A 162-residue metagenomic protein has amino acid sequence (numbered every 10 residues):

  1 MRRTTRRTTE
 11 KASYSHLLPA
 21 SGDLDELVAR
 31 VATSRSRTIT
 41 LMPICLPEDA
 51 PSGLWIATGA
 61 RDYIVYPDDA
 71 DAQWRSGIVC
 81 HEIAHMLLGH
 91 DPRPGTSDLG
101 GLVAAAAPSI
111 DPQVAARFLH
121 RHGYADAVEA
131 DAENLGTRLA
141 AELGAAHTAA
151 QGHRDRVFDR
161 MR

Functional and structural regions predicted by a protein language model:
M1-T33, P92-R162: Metalloprotease/metallohydrolase-associated module, dominated by Zn2+-dependent proteases
M1-T4, A70-A72, H81-I83, R154: A broad, low-amplitude sensor of folded, mature protein cores
L27, R75-V79, I83, G95: Amphipathic alpha-helical interface surfaces
V28, T33-C45: A general "mature secreted/periplasmic domain" signal
T40-S76, I83-G89: Active-site scaffold of zinc-dependent metalloenzymes
P43, P51-G53, I78, G95 (+2 more regions): Generic alpha-helix signal with a bias toward terminal, lower-confidence helices and secondary-structure junctions
V65, V79-E82, Y124, M161: Aromatic-enriched hydrophobic runs in primary sequence
